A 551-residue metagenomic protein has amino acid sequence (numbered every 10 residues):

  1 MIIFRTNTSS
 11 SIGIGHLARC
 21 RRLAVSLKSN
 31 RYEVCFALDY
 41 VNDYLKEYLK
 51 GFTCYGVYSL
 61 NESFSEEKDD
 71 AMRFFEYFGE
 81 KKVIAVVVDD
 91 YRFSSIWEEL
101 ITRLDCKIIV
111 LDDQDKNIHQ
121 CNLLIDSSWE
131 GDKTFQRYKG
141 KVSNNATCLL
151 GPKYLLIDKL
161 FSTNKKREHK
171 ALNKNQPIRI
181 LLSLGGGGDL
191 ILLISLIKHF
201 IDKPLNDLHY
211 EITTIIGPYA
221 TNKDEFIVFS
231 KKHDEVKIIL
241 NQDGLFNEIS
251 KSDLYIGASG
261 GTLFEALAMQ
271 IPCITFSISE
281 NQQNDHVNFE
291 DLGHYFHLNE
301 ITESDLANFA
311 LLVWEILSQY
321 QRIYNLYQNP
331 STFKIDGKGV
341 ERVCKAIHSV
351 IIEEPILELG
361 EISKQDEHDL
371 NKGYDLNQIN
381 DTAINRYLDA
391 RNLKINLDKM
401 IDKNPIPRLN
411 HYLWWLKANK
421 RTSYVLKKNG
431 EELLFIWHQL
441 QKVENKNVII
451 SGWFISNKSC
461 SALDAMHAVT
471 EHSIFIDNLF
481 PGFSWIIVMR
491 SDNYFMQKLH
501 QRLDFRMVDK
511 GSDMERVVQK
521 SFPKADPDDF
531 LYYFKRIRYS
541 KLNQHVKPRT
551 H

Functional and structural regions predicted by a protein language model:
I14, A24, D243-D285: A donor-sugar binding/catalytic signature common to diverse glycosyltransferases and related nucleotide-sugar
Q120-I191, D224: A nucleotide-sugar donor-handling region in carbohydrate enzymes
K166-R167, K174-S252: Donor-nucleotide binding loops and adjacent catalytic segments primarily of GT-B fold Leloir glycosyltransferases
A258, K446-K458, V488: Conserved acetyl-CoA binding element of GNAT-fold acetyltransferases
F296, T302-T332: Conserved donor-nucleotide binding/catalytic region of nucleotide-linked donor-dependent transferases
I335-K364: C-terminal alpha-helical cap of glycosyltransferases
P355-I401, S540-T550: A short, well-structured alpha-helix characteristic of acyl/acetyltransferase catalytic modules
I486-Q497: Conserved beta-strand-loop-alpha-helix junction that forms the acyl-donor binding cleft
